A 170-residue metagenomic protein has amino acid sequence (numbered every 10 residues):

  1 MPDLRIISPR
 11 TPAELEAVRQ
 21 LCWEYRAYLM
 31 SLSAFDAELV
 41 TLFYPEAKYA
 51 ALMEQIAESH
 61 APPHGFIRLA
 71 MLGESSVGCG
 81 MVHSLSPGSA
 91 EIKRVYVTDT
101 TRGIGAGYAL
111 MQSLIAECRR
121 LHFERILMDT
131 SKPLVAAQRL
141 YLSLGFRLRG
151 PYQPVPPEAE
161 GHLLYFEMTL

Functional and structural regions predicted by a protein language model:
P2-R5, R10, E124-L127, S131-L170: C-terminal "cap" of GNAT-fold acetyltransferases
P9-K93, T98-D99, M111-S113, E117 (+2 more regions): Acetyl-CoA-dependent GNAT
P12-L15, I104, V135: Loop/helix-junction capping segments adjacent to catalytic residues or to phosphate/diphosphate-binding pockets
G88, I104, R120-E124: Short coil/turn segments at alpha/beta junctions that flank glycine-rich nucleotide-binding fingerprints
T98-T100, I104, K132: Active-site acidic-Proline motif in GNAT/NAT acetyltransferases
G103, A116-R120, R147: Conserved amphipathic alpha-helical interaction elements at protein-protein interfaces in regulatory, energy-coupling
I104, Y108, Q112: Residues forming the Rossmann-fold NAD(P)(H) cofactor-binding site
